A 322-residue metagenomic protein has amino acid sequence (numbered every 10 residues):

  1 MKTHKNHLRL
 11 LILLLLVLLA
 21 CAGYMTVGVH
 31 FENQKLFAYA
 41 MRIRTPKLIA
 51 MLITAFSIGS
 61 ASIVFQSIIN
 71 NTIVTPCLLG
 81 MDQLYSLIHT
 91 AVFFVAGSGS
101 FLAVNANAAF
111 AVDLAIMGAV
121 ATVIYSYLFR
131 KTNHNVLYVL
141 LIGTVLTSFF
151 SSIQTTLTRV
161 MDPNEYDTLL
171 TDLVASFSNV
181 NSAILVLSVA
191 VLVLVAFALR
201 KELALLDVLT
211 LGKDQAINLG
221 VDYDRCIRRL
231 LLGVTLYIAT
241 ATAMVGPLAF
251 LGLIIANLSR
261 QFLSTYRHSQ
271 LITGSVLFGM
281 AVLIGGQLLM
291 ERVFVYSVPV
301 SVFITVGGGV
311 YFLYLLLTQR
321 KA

Functional and structural regions predicted by a protein language model:
M1-A322: Alpha-helical transmembrane segments in inner-membrane proteins
